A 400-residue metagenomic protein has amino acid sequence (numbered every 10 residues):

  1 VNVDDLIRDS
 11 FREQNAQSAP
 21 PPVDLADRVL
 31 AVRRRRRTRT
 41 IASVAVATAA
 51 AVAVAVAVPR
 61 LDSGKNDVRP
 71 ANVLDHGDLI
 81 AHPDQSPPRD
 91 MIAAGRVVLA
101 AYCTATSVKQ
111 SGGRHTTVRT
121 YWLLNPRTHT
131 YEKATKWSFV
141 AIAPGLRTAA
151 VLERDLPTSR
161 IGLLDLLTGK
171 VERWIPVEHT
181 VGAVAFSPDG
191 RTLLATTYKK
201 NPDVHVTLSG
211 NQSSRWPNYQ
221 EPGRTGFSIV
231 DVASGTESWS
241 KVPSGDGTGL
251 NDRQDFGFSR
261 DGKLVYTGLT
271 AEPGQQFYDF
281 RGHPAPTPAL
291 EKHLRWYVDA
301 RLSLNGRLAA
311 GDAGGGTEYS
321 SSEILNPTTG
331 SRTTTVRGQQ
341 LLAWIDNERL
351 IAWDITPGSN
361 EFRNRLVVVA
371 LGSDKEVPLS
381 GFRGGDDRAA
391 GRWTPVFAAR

Functional and structural regions predicted by a protein language model:
V1-H76: N-terminal export/targeting signals for secretion/compartment entry
P70-H82, Q110-K136, T158-V177, T225-P243 (+3 more regions): Surface-exposed loop/turn elements that mediate protein-protein interactions on large endomembrane-trafficking
P88-R96, F139-A149, A183-T192, D255-L264 (+4 more regions): Blade-terminus and WD-like Trp-Asp/Gly-His loop motifs, strongest in beta-propeller folds
I92-G113, T196-P222, T356-G358: Short, conserved, GDST-rich strand-edge loop motifs in beta-rich repeat architectures
Y102-T104, E153, T197, G268-L269 (+2 more regions): Recurrent small/Gly-Pro-centered beta-turn motifs in extracellular repeat architectures
W137-N211, Q220-I229: Non-cytosolic head/periplasmic domains of membrane-anchored proteins
V181-A183, D246-R253, L294-R295, G384-R392: Short glycine-/Asp-/Thr-/Trp-enriched loop segments that recur within the blades of beta-propeller repeat domains
D189-T317: Acidic, serine/threonine- and glycine-rich low-complexity intrinsically disordered segments that serve as flexible
